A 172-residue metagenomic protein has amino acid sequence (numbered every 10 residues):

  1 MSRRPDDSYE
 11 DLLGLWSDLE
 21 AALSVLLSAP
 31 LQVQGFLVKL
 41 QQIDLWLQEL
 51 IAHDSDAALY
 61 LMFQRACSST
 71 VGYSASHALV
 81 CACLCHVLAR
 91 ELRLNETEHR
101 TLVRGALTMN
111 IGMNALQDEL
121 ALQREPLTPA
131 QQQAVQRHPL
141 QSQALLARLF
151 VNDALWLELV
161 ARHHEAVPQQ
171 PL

Functional and structural regions predicted by a protein language model:
S2-Q136, Q143, A147-F150: Acidic/His-rich, divalent-metal-binding segments that scaffold phosphate/diphosphate chemistry
A106, L146-L172: Histidine/acidic-rich helix-loop-helix segments that form or flank divalent-metal centers in metalloenzyme catalytic
